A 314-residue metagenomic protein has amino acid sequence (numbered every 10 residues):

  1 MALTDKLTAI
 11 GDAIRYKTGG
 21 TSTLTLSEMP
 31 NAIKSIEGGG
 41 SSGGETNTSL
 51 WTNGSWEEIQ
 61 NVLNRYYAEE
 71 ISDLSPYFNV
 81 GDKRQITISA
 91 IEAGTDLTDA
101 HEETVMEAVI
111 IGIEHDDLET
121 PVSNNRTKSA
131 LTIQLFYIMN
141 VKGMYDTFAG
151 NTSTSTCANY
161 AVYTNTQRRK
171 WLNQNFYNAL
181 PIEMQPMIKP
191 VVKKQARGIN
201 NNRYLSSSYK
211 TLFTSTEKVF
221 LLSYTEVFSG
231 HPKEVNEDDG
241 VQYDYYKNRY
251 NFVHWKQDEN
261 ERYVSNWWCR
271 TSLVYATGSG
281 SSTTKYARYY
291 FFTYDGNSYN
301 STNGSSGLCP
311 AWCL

Functional and structural regions predicted by a protein language model:
M1-G20: Short, intrinsically disordered N-terminal pre-domain segments
A2-D5, L24, Y163, Q167: Alpha-helix boundary/N-cap detector
L3-K6, G38, S223: Flexible coil/loop interruptions and hinge/linker segments embedded within long fibrous stalks
T8, L24-G44, T48: Collagen/collagen-like triple-helix sequence repeat recognition
I10, I14, M29, I33 (+3 more regions): Generic hydrophobic secondary-structure signal
I14-T21, I33-G40, Y66, E70: Short, flexible helical or helix-coil boundary motifs
T21-N31, Y299-L308: Extracellular interaction modules
S42-L314: Collagenous Gly-X-Y triple-helix signature in extracellular proteins
